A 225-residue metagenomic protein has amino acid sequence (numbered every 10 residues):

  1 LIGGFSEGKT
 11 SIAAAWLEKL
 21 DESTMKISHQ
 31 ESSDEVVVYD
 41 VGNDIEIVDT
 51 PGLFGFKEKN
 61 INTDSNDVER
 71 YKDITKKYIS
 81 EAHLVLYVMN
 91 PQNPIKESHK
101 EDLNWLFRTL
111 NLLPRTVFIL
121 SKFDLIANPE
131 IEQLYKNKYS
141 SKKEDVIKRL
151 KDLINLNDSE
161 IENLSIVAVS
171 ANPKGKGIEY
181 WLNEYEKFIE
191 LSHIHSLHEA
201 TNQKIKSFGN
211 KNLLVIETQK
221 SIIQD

Functional and structural regions predicted by a protein language model:
L1, Q203-D225: C-terminal non-catalytic interaction/localization modules
L1-P51: Conserved G1/Walker A P-loop phosphate-binding module
F5-E7, S170-K176, I223-Q224: Short, internal active-site loops enriched in acidic
M25, V37-S80: Conserved nucleotide-sensing/catalytic segment adjacent to the nucleotide-binding pocket in NTP-handling enzymes
S32, G52-F54, Q92-P94, K122-I126 (+1 more regions): Conserved nucleotide-binding/hydrolysis micro-motifs of P-loop NTPases
E35, Y71, K142, E190-H193 (+3 more regions): Helical mechanochemical/support elements of P-loop NTPase systems and associated helical scaffolds
G42-N43, D73-E160: Conserved C-terminal guanine-recognition region of P-loop GTPase G domains, centered on the G4
D124-F208: Canonical P-loop GTPase G-domain recognition
